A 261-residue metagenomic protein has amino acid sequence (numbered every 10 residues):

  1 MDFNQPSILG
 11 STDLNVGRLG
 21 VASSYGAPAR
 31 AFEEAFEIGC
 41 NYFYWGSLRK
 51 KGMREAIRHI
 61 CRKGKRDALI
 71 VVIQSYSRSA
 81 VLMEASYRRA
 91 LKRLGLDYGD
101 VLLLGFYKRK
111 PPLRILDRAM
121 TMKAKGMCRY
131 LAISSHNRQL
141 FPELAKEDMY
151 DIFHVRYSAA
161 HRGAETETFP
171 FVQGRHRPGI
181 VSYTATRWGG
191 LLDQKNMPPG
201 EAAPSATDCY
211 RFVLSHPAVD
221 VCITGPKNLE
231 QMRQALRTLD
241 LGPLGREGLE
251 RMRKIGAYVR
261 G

Functional and structural regions predicted by a protein language model:
M1-D67: N-terminal binding-site loop/beta-alpha segment at the start of enzyme catalytic domains that lines or forms
D2-S7, G52-R58, M83-R89, N137-Q139 (+1 more regions): Alpha-helical scaffolding within the catalytic cores of extracellular/periplasmic polymer-degrading hydrolases
F3, P28, L104-G261: Beta/alpha (TIM)-barrel catalytic core signal, keyed to glycine-rich beta->alpha loops juxtaposed to Asp/Glu that bind
L14-L19, G39-Y42, K65-L69, L96-D100 (+4 more regions): Short, well-ordered coil/turn segments that N-cap beta-strands
V16-P28, V72-L82, K195-A203: Active-site mouth loops of central-metabolism enzymes
S24-R30, Y44-R54, Y76-M83, Y107-L113 (+1 more regions): Acidic-and-aromatic substrate-binding clefts and catalytic sites of carbohydrate-active enzymes
R54-Y76, T121-G126: Alpha-helix-loop-beta-strand connector modules within alpha/beta enzyme cores
E84-L103, T121-K125: CE4/NodB-like, metal-dependent polysaccharide N-deacetylase domain that modifies extracellular/periplasmic N-acetylated
